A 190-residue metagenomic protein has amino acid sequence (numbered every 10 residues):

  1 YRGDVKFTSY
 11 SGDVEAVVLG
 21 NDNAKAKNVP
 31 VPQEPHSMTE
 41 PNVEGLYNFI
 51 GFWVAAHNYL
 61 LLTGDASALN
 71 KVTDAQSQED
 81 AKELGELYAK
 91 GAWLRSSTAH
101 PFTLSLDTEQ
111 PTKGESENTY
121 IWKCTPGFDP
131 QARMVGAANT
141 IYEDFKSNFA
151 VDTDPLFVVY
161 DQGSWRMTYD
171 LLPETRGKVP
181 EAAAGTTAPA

Functional and structural regions predicted by a protein language model:
Y1-H36, E181-A190: N-terminal low-complexity, Pro/Thr-rich disordered segments that flank secretion/membrane-targeting signals
Y1-T8, T112-A190: Exposed beta-sheet edge and beta->alpha loop/turn motif
A16, P101-T103, N118: Generic N-terminal initiation segments characterized by hydrophobic and/or small/turn-forming residues
V18-T98: Core segments of small alpha/beta cavity-forming domains
A56-T63, S105-N118: N-terminal short leaders/motifs
T73-Q76, L84-G85, L106-Q110, P126-F128 (+1 more regions): A mature extracytoplasmic/lumenal domain signature
G91-K113: A short, amphipathic edge element
